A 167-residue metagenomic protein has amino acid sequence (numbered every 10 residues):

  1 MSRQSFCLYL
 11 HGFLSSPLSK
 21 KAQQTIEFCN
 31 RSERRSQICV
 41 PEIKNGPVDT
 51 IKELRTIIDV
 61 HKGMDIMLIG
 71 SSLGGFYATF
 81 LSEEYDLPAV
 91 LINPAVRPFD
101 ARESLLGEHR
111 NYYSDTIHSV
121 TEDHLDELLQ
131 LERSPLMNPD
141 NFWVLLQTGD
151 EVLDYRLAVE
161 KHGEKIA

Functional and structural regions predicted by a protein language model:
M1-S2, L136: Short, flexible hinge/linker loops that cap or flank conserved catalytic cores
R3-H61: Active-site catalytic motif of lipid deacylating hydrolases and related acyltransferases
Y9-F13, I69, L145-Q147: Short hydrophobic segments within beta-strands
S19-K20, Y77-F80, A101, D154-R156: Short glycine-/acidic-enriched loop or helix-start segments at secondary-structure transitions that form or flank
K62-M67: Short acidic/histidine-rich motifs immediately flanking catalytic phosphotransfer sites in two-component signaling
L68-A78: Gly/Ala-rich beta-loop-alpha elbow adjacent to hydrolase catalytic centers
L81-Y85: Aromatic pocket-lining residues of Rossmann-like dinucleotide-binding sites
P88-A167: The alpha/beta-hydrolase serine catalytic core
